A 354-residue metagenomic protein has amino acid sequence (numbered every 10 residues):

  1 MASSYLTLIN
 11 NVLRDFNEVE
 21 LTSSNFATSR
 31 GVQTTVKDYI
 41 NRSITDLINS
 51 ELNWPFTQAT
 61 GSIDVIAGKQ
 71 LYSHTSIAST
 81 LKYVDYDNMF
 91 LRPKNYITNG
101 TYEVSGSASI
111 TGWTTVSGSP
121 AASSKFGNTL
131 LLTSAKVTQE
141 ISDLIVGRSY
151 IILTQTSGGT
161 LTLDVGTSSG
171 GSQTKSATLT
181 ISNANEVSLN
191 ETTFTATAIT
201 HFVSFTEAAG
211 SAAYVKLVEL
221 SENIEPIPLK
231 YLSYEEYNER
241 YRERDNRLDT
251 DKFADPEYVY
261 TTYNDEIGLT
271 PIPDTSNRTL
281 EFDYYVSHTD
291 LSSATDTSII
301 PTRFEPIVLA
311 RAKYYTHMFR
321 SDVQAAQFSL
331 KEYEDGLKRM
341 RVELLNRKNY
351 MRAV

Functional and structural regions predicted by a protein language model:
M1-G100, K216-V354: Glycine-enriched, solvent-exposed interface loops adjoining structured elements
Q58, I63-V65, L71, A78 (+1 more regions): Extracellular and organelle-lumenal recognition/adhesion modules and their flexible linkers in secreted
